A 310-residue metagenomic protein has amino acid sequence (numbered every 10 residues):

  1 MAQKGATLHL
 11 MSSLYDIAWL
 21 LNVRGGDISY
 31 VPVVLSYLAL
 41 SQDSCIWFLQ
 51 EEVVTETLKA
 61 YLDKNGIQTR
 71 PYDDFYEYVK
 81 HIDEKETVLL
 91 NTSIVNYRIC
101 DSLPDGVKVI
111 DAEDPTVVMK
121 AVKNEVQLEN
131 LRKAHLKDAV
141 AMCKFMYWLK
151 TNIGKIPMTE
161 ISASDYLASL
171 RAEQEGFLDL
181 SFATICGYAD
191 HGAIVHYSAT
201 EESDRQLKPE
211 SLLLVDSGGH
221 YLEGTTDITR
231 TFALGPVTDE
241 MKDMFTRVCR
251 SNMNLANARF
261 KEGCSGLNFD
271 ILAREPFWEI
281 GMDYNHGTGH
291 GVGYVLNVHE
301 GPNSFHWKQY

Functional and structural regions predicted by a protein language model:
M1-Y310: Active-site neighborhoods and metal-handling regions in enzymes and metal-associated proteins
